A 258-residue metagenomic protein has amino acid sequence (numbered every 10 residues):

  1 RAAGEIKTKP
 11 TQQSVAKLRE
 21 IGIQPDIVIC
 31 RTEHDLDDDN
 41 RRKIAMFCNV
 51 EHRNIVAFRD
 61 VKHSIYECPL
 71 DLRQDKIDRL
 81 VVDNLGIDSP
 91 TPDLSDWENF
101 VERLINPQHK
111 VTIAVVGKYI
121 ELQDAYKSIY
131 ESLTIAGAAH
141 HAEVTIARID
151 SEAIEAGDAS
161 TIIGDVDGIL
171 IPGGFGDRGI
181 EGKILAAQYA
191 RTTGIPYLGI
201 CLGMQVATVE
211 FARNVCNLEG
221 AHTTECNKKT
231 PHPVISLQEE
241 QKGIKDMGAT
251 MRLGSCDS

Functional and structural regions predicted by a protein language model:
R1-S258: N-terminal beta1-alpha1 cap of cysteine-dependent amidohydrolase-like domains
